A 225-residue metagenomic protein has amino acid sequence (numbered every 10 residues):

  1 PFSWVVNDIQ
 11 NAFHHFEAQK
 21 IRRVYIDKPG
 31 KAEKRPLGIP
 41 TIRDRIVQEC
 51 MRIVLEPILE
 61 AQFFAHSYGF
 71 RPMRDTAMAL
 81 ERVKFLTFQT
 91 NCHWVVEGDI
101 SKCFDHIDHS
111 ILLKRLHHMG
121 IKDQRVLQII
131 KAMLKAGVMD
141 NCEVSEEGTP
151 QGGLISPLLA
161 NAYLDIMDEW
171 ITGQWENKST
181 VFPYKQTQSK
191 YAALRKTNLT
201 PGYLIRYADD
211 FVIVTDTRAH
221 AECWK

Functional and structural regions predicted by a protein language model:
P1-T41, R45-P57, T87-T90: A contiguous, low-structure linker/loop signature
D8-Y25, Q62-H66, F70-R74, M78-K225: Conserved polymerase palm-domain catalytic core
